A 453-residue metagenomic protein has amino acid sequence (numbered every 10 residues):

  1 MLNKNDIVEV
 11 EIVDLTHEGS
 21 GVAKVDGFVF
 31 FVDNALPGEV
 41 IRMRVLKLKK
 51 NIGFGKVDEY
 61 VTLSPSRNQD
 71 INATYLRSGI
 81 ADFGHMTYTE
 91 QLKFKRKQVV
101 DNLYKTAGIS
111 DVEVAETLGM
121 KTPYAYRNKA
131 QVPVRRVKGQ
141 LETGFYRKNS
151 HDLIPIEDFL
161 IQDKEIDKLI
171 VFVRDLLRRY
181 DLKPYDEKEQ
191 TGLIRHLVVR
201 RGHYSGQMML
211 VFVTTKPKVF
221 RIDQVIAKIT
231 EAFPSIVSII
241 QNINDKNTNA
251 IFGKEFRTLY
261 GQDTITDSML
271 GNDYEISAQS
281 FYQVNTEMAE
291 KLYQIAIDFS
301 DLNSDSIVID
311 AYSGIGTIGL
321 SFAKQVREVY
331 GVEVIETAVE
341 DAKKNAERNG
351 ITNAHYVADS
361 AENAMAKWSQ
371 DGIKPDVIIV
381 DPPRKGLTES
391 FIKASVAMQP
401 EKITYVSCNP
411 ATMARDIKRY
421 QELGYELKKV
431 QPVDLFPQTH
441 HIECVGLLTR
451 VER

Functional and structural regions predicted by a protein language model:
M1-T74, A107, H355: Terminal RNA-binding accessory module
L2-N5, E9, H17, P217 (+1 more regions): Rossmann-like S-adenosyl-L-methionine
G21-D26, G144-R147, V211-V213, A342: Short, acidic/hydrophobic/Gly-rich beta-strand patch recurrent on exposed beta strands that often constitutes part
G38, Q162, N285: Short, conserved phosphate/pyrophosphate- and ester-handling motifs at nucleotide-, phospho-/glycolipid
V61-I71, Y75-P184, Y204: Extended interfacial segments that mediate partner engagement and assembly in macromolecular machines
A115-T122, E187, H196, R200 (+1 more regions): Short, solvent-exposed loop/turn elements at beta->coil junctions and helix N-caps that rim active or binding pockets
L153-R195, K216-I240: Internal alpha/beta scaffold segment
V198-G202, M208-K218: Carbohydrate-binding surface patches
